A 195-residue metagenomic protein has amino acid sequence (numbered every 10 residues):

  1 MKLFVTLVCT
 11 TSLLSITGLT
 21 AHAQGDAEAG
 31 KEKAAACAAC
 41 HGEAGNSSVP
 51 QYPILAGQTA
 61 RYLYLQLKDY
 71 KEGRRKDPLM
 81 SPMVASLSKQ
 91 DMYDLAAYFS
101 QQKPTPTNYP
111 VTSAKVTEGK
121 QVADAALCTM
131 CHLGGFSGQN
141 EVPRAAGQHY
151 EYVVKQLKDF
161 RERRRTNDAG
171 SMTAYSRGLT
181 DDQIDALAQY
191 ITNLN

Functional and structural regions predicted by a protein language model:
M1-V8: Bacterial N-terminal signal peptides that target proteins for export
C9-L13: Hydrophobic helical h-region of N-terminal Sec-dependent signal peptides in bacterial secretory/periplasmic proteins
I16-G18: N-terminal signal peptide c-region/cleavage motif recognized by signal peptidases
Q24-A44, T107, V111-G134, H149: Sequence/structural segment immediately N-terminal to covalent heme-attachment motifs in c-type and related
A27, G45-K76, S81-L87, K120 (+4 more regions): Gly/Gly-Pro-rich "capping" loops immediately C-terminal to redox-active cysteine motifs in periplasmic/lumenal
A85-T107, E151, R177-N195: C-terminal capping alpha-helices of c-type cytochrome domains
